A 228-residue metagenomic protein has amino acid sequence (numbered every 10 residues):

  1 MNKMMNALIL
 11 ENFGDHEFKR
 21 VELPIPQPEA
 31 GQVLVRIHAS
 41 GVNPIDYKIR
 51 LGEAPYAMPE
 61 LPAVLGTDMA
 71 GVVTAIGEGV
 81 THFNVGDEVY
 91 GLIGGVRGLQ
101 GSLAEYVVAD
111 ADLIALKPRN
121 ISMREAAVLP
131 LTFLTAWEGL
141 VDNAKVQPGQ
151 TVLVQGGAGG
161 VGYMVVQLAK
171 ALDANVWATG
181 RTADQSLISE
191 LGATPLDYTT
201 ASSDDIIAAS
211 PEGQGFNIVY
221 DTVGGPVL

Functional and structural regions predicted by a protein language model:
N6, E88, A174-V176: Residues at the starts of beta-strands that form the adenosine-phosphate
P24-G41, E53-G95: Glycine-rich beta-strand-centered segment in the early N-terminal region that forms part of a ligand/cofactor-binding
P44, A158-G160, P226: Residue-level detector of alpha-helix initiation sites
H82, L92-G156: NAD(P)H dinucleotide-binding glycine-rich loop of Rossmann-like/cofactor-binding domains, especially the beta1-alpha1
G86, A104, G149, G192 (+1 more regions): Local beta-strand N-terminus motif with an aromatic residue
A127-T199: Mid-domain Rossmann-like dinucleotide-binding core that forms the NAD(H)/NADP(H) cofactor-binding site
L191-L228: Glycine-rich cofactor phosphate-binding loops and adjacent beta1-alpha1 units of small-molecule cofactor enzyme domains
